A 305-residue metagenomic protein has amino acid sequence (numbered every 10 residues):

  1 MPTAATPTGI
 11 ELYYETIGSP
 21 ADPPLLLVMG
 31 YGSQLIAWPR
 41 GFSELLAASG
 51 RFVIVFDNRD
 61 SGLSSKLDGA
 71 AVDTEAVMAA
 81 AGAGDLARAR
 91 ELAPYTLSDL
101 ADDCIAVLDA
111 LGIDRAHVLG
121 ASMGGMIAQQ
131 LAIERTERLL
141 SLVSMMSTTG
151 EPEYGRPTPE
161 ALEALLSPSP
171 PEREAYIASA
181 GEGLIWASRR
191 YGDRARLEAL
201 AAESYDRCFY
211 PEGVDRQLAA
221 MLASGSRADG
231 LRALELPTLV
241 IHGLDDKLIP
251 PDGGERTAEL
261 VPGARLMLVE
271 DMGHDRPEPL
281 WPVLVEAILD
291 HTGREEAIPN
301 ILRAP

Functional and structural regions predicted by a protein language model:
T8-A87: Conserved HGGG/HGGXW glycine-rich cap/lid loop of the alpha/beta-hydrolase fold
P94, S98-A116: Conserved acidic catalytic loop of the alpha/beta-hydrolase fold
I133, L142-P171: Flexible "cap/lid" loop of the alpha/beta hydrolase fold
A175-R216: Conserved alpha/beta-hydrolase catalytic His-Asp/Glu region
V214-G230: Active-site nucleophile elbow and catalytic-triad environment of alpha/beta-hydrolase enzymes
L234, V240-H242: Short beta-strand/loop motif that positions the catalytic acidic residue of the alpha/beta-hydrolase fold
D245-I249: Acidic catalytic loop of the alpha/beta-hydrolase fold
A264-P305: Catalytic active-site module of serine/aspartate enzymes centered on a nucleophile-bearing elbow/loop
